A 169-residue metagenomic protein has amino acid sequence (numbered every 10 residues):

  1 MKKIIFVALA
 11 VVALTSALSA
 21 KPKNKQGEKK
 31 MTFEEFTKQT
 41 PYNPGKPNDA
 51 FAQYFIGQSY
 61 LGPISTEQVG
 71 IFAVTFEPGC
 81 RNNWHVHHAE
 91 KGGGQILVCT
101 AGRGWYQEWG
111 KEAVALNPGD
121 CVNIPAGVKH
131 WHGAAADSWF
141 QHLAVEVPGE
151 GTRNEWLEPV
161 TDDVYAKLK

Functional and structural regions predicted by a protein language model:
M1-G27, M31: Bacterial Sec-dependent N-terminal signal peptides
K21-F72, N83, R153-K169: A short, N-terminal "cap"/entry segment at the start of jelly-roll beta-barrel domains of the cupin/DSBH fold
L61-P63, I71-T75, I96, A113 (+2 more regions): Conserved hydrophobic/aromatic beta-strand scaffold that supports enzyme active sites
V69, E77-C80, R103, E150: Short, charged/polar surface micro-motifs in flexible loops or helix N-caps
F72-K91: Conserved short histidine dyad/triad with adjacent acidic residue
R81, K91-P118, V128: A short beta-strand-loop-beta hairpin characteristic of the jelly-roll/cupin
W105, N117, A126-N154: Ligand-binding loop in jelly-roll beta-barrel domains
